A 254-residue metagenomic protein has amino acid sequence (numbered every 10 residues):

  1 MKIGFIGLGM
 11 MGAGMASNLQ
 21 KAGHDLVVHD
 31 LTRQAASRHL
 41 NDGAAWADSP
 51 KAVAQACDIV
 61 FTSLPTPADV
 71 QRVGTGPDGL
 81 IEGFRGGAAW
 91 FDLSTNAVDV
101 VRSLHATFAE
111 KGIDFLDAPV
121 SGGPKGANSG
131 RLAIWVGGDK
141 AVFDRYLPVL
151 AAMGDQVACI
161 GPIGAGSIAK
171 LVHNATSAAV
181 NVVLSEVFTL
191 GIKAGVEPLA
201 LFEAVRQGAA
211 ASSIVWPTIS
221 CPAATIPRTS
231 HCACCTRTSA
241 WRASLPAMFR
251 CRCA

Functional and structural regions predicted by a protein language model:
M1-S63, A88, L93-S94, P124: NAD(P)+-binding Rossmann beta1-loop-alpha1 motif at the extreme N-terminus of oxidoreductases
L26, W46, D114-L116, V157 (+2 more regions): Hydrophobic beta-strand scaffold residues
A52-Q55, I59-V60, P67-L132: Rossmann-like NAD(P)(H) cofactor-binding subdomain of soluble oxidoreductases
N96-A175: Rossmann-fold dinucleotide-binding core
K125, C253-A254: Short, well-ordered alpha-helical segments that carry or flank key catalytic/ligand-binding motifs at enzyme/regulatory
A165-C253: Helical "substrate-binding/catalytic lid" subdomain of Rossmann-like NAD(P)-dependent dehydrogenases/reductases
